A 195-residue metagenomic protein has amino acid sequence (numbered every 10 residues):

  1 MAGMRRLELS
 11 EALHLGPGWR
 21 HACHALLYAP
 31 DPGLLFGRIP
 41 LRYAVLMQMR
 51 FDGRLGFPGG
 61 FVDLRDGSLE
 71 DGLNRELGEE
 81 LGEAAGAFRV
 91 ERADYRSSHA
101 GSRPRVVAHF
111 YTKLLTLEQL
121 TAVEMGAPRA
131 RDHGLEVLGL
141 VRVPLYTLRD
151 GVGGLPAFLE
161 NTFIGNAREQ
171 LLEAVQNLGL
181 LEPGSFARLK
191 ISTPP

Functional and structural regions predicted by a protein language model:
M1-P195: N-terminal leader/linker segments that precede catalytic domains of diphosphate-processing enzymes
